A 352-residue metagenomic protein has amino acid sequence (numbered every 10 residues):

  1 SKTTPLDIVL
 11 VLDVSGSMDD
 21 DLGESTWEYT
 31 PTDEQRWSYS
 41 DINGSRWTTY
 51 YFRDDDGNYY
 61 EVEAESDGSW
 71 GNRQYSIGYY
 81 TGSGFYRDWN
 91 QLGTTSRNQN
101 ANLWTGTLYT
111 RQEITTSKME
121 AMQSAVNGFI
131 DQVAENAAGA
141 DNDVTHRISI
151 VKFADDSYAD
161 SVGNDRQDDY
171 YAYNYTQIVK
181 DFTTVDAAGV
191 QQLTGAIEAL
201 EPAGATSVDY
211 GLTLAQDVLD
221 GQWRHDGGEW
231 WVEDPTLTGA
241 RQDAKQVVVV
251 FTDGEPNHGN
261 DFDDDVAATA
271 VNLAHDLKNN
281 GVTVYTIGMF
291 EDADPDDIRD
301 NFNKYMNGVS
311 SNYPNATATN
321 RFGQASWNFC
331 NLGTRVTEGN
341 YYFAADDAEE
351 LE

Functional and structural regions predicted by a protein language model:
S1-E352: P/S/T/G-enriched low-complexity
